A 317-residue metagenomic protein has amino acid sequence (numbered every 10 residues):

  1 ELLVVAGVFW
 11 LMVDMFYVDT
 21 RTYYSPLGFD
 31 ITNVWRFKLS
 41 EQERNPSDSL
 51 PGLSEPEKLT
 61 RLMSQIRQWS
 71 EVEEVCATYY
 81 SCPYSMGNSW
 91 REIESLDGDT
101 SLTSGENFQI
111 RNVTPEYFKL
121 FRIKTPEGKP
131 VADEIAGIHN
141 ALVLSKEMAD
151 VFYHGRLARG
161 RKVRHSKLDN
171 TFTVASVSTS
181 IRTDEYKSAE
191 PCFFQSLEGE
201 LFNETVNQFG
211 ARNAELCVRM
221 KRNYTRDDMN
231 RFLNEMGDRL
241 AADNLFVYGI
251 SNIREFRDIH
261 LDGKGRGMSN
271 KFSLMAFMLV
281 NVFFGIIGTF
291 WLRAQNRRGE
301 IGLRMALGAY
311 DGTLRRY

Functional and structural regions predicted by a protein language model:
E1-G7, N270: N-terminal signal-anchor/signal peptide hydrophobic helix marking the start of the first transmembrane segment
V5-M12, L279-F283, I287: Alpha-helical transmembrane segments
M15-T100, S104-G105: Membrane-proximal extracellular/periplasmic loop immediately following the first transmembrane helix
I66, S145, G308: Residue-level signal for inorganic ion chemistry
E74, Y80-L261: Mid-to-C-terminal secondary-structure elements that act as membrane-proximal/extracytoplasmic interface segments
L261-L279: N-terminal membrane-entry
F284-Y317: Intracellular coupling helices
